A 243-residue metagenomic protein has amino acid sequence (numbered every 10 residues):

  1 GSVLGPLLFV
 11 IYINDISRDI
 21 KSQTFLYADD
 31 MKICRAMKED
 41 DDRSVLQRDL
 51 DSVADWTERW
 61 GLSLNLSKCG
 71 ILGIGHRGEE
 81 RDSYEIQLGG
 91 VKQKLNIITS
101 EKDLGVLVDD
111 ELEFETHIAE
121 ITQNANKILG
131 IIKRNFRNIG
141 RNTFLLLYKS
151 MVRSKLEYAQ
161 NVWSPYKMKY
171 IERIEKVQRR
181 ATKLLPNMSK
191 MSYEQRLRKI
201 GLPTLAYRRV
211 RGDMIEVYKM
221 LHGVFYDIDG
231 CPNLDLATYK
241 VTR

Functional and structural regions predicted by a protein language model:
G1, G5, I16, D29-M31 (+10 more regions): Mobile genetic element proteins and their domesticated derivatives, centered on retroelements and DNA transposons
G1-L8, C34-E39, L88-V91, L95 (+4 more regions): Short, conserved non-catalytic motifs in the polymerase core
V3, M31-E58, H76, P165: Catalytic palm subdomain of template-directed nucleic-acid polymerases, centered on the conserved carboxylate motif
P6-R35: Active-site palm subdomain of RNA-directed nucleic acid polymerases
R48, S63-S100: Short, conserved micro-motifs composed of acidic
A54-L72, K102, Y170-T242: Short, charged alpha-helical motifs in flexible N/C-terminal segments and linkers
K92-V162: Basic, alpha-helical interaction scaffolds
M151-Y166, I215, K219-F225: Extended, well-ordered alpha-helical segments in internal regulatory regions
